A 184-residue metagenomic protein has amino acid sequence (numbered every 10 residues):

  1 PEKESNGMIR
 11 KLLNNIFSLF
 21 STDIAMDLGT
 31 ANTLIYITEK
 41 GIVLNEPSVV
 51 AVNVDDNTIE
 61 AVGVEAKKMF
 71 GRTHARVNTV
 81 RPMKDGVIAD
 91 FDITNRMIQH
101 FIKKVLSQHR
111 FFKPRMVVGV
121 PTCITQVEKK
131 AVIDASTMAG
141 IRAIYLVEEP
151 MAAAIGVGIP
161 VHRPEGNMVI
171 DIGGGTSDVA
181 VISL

Functional and structural regions predicted by a protein language model:
P1-G174, A180-L184: Nucleotide/phosphate-binding catalytic cleft detector across ATP-hydrolyzing and phosphate-transferring enzymes
